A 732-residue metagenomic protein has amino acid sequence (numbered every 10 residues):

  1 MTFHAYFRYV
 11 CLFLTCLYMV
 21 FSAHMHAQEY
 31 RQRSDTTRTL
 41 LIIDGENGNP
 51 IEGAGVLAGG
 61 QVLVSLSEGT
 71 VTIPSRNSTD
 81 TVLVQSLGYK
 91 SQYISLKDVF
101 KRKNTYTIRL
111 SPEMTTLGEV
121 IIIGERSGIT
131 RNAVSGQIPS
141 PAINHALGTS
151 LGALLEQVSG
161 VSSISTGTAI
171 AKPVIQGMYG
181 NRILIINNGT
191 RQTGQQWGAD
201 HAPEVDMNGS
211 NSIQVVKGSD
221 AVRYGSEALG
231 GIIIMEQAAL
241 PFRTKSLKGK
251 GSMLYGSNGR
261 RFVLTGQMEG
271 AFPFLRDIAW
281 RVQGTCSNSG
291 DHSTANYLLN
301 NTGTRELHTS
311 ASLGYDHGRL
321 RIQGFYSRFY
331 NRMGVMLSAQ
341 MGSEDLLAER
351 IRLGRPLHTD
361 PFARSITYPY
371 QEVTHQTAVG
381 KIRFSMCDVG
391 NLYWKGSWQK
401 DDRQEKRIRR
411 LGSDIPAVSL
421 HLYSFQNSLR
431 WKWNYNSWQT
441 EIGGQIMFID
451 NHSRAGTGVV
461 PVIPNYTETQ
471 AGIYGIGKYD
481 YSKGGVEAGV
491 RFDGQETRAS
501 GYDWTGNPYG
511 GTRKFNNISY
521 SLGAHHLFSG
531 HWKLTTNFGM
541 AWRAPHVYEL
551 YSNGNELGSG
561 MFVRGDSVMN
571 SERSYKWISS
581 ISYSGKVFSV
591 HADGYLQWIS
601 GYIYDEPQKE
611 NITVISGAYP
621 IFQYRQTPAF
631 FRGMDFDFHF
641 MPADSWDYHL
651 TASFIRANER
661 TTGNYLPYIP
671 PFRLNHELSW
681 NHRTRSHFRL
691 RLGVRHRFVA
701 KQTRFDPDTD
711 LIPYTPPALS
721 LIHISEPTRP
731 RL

Functional and structural regions predicted by a protein language model:
E29-Y30, I43-N47, A54-L57, Q85-Y89 (+3 more regions): Short, acidic, small-residue-rich periplasmic hinge/interaction motif at the N-terminus of Gram-negative outer-membrane
V71-P74, R191-G218, F242: Short acidic/polar hinge/loop motifs at secondary-structure boundaries that mediate gating or recognition
K103-R109, A142, L151-L154, A171-V174 (+5 more regions): N-terminal periplasmic accessory domains that precede and gate Gram-negative outer-membrane beta-barrel machines
I234, A271-Y368: Periplasmic-side early beta-strands and strand-to-turn transitions of outer-membrane beta-barrels
D316-N331, F362-K533, G539, Y583-L596 (+1 more regions): Face-selective signature of the C-terminal outer-membrane beta-barrel domain
P416-R430, G472, R564-N570, K576 (+1 more regions): Outer membrane beta-barrel strand-and-loop segments of large Gram-negative receptors, especially TonB-dependent
S482, Y595-W598, G617-Q702: Gram-negative outer-membrane beta-barrel transporters
I722-L732: Single conserved hydrophobic/aromatic residue that forms the stacking wall/gate of nucleotide- or nucleobase-binding
